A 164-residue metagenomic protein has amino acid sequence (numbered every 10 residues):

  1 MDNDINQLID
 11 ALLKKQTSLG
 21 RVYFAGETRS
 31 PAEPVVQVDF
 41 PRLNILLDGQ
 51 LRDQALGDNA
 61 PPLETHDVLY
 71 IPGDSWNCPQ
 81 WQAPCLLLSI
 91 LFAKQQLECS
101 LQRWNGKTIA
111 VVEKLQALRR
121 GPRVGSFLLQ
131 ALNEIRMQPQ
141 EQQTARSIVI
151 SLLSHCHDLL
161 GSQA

Functional and structural regions predicted by a protein language model:
M1-E64, W81: Generic protein-terminus/edge-of-domain signal
D4-I5, L91-K94, K107-A110: N-terminal/domain-start segments enriched in small and hydrophobic, helix-friendly residues, covering either
A11, C99-W104: Short, charged, solvent-exposed linker or helix-capping segments at domain edges/interfaces that act as flexible hinges
N59, C85, R103-G106: Short, glycine/charged-enriched secondary-structure capping and boundary segments
L63-W76: Conserved metal-binding segment of the jelly-roll/cupin
G73-Q96: Ligand-binding loop in jelly-roll beta-barrel domains
R103-Q163: Amphipathic alpha-helical segments enriched in hydrophobic/aromatic residues interleaved with Lys/Arg
